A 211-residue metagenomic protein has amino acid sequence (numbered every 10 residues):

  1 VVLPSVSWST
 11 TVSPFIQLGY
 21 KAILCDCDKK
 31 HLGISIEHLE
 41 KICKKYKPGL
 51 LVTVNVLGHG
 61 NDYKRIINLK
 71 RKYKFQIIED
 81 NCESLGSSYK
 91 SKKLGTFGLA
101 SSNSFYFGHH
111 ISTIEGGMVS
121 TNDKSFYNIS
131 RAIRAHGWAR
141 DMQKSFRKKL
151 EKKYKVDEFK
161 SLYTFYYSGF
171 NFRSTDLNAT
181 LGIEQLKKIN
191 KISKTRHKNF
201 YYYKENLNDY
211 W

Functional and structural regions predicted by a protein language model:
V1-K72, Q76-N81, S88: PLP-dependent aminotransferase-like
F15, K44, L94-G95, N206: Generic structural signal for beta-strand residues in well-ordered domains
E40-I42, L69, K93-F97, V119: Short, hinge-like loop/turn segments at secondary-structure boundaries
K47, T53, G95-T96, S193: Alpha-helical interaction segments
S84-K90, F97-W211: Active-site region of PLP-dependent enzymes
